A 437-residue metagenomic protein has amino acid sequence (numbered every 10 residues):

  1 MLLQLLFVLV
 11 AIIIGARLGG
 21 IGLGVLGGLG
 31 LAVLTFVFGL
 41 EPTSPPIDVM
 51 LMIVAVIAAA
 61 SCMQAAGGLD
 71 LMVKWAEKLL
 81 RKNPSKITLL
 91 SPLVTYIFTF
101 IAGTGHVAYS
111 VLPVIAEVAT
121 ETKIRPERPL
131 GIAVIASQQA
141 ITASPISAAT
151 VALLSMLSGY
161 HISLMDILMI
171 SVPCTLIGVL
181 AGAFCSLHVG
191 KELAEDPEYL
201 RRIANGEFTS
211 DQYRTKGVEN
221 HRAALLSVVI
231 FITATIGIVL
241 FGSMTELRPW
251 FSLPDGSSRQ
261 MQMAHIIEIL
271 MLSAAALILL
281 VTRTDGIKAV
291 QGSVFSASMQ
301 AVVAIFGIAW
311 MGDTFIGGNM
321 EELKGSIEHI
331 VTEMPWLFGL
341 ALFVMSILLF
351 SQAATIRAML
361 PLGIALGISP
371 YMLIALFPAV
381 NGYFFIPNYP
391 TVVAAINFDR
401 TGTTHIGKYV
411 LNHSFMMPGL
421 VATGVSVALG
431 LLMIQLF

Functional and structural regions predicted by a protein language model:
M1-A60, P197-D313, M417-F437: Hydrophobic transmembrane alpha-helices of multi-pass small-molecule transporters
V10, I14-A16, L26-T35, L40-I124 (+3 more regions): Membrane-embedded alpha-helical segments and adjacent helix-loop junctions characteristic of multi-pass solute
D48-I57, I167-G182, S257-M271, M372-I386: Alpha-helical transmembrane segments
I57-S61, S91-V107, I132-S144, S171-A181 (+4 more regions): Helix-loop-helix module between adjacent transmembrane segments
E117-S227, S369-A379, A394-F437: Membrane-core helix-loop-helix motifs of multi-pass transport proteins
P145-M156, S243-S252, M311, F315-M320: Membrane-helix interface motif
S155-M156, P249-S258, K324-I330: Membrane-interfacial helical/loop segments at transmembrane boundaries in membrane proteins
Q352-A354, P387, V392-N397: Terminal transmembrane helical module of multi-pass membrane proteins
